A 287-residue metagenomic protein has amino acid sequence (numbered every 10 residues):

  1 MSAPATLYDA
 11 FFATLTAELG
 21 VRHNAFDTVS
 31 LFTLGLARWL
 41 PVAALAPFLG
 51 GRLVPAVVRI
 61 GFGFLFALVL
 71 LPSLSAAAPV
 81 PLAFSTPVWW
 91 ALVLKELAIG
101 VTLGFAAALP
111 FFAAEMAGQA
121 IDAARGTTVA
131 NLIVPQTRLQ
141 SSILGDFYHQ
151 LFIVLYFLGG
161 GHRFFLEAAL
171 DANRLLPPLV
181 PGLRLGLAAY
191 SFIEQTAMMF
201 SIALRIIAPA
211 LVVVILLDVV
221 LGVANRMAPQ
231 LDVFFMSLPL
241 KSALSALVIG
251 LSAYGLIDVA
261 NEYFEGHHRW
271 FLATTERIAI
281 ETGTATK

Functional and structural regions predicted by a protein language model:
S2-K287: Hydrophobic alpha-helical segments and their helix-loop boundaries in membrane and membrane-proximal proteins
